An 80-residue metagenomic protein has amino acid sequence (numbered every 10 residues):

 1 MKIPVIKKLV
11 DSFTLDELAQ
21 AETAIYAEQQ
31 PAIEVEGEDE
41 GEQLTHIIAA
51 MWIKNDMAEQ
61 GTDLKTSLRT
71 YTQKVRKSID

Functional and structural regions predicted by a protein language model:
M1-D80: C-terminal alpha-helical interaction appendages
